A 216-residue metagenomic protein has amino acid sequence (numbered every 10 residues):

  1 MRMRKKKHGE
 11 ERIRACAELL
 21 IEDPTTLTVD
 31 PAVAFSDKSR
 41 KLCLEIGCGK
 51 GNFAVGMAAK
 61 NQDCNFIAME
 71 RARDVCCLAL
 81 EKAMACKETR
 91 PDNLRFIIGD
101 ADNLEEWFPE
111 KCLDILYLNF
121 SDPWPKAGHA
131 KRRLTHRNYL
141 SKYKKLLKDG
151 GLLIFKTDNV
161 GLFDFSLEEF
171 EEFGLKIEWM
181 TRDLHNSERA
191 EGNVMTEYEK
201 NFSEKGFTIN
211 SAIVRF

Functional and structural regions predicted by a protein language model:
M1-L44, N52-A59: S-adenosyl-L-methionine
K41-D102: SAM cofactor-binding core of SAM-dependent methyltransferases, primarily the Rossmann-like beta-alpha-beta module
W107-I115: A short acidic, Gly/Pro-enriched loop at the edge of an enzyme's catalytic core that lines a small-molecule cofactor
D114-R133: A short SAM/SAH-binding and catalytic strip from SAM-dependent methyltransferases
L116, Y143-K144, S166: Class I S-adenosylmethionine-dependent transferase superfamily signal
T135-D149: A short glycine-rich, Lys/Arg-flanked "PGG" loop and its adjoining helix->strand segment in the class I
G150-T157: Conserved beta-strand signature within the Rossmann-like core of class I S-adenosyl-L-methionine
S166-E168, F173-F216: Class I S-adenosyl-L-methionine
